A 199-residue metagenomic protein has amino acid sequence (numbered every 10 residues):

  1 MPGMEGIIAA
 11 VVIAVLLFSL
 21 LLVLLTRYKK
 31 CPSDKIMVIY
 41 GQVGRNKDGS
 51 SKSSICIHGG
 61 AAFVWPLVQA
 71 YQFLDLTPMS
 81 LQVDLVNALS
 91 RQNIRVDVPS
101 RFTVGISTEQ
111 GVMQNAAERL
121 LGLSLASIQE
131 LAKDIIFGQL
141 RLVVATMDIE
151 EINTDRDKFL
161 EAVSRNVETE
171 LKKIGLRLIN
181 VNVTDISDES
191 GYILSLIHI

Functional and structural regions predicted by a protein language model:
M1-I197: N-terminal hydrophobic membrane-entry segments
